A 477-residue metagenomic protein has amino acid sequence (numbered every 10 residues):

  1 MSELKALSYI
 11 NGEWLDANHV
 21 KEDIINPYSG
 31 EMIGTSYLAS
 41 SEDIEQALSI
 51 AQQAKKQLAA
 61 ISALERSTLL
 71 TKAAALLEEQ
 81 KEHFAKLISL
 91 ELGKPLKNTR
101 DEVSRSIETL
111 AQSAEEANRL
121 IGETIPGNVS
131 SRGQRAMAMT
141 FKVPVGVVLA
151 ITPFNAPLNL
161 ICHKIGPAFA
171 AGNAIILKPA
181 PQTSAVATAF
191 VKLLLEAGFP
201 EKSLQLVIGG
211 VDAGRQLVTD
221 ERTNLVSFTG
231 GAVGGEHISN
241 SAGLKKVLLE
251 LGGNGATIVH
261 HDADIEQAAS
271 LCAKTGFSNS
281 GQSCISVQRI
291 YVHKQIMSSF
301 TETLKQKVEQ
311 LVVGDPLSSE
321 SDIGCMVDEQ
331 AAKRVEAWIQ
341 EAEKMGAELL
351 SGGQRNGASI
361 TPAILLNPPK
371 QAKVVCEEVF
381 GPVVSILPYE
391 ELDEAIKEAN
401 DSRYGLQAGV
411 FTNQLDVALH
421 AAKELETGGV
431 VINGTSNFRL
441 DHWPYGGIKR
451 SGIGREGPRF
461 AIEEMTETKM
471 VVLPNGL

Functional and structural regions predicted by a protein language model:
M1-Y28, M465: Hydrophobic face of amphipathic alpha-helices that form TPR/SEL1-like repeat modules and related alpha-solenoid
Y28-P95, Q295, K307: N-terminal alpha-helical segment of soluble enzymes
S29-G34, I258, V312, I339 (+2 more regions): Conserved C-terminal structural/oligomerization subdomain of aldehyde/semialdehyde dehydrogenase
I33-A39, A54-A60, L149-A150, T257-H260 (+5 more regions): Short, well-ordered beta-strand elements within core beta-sheets of diverse protein domains
A59, L70-C162, F199, N475: N-terminal Rossmann NAD(P)-binding subdomain characteristic of aldehyde/semialdehyde dehydrogenases
P126-Q267, Y389: Rossmann-like NAD(P) dinucleotide-binding subdomain of oxidoreductase/dehydrogenase enzymes
A174-I176, L349, G429: A short hydrophobic/small-residue beta-strand
V233-P369, L392, I432: ALDH superfamily catalytic-core signature
